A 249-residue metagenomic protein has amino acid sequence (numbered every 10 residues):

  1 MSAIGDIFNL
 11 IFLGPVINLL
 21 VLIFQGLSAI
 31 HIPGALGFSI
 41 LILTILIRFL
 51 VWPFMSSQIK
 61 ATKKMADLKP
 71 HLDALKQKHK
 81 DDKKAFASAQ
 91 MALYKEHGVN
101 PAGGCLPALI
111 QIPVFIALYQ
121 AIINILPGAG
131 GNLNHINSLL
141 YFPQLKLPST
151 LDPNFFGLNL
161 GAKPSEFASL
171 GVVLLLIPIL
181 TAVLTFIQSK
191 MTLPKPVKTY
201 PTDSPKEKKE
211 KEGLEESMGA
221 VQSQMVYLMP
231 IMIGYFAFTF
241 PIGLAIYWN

Functional and structural regions predicted by a protein language model:
M1-N249: Helix-loop-helix
